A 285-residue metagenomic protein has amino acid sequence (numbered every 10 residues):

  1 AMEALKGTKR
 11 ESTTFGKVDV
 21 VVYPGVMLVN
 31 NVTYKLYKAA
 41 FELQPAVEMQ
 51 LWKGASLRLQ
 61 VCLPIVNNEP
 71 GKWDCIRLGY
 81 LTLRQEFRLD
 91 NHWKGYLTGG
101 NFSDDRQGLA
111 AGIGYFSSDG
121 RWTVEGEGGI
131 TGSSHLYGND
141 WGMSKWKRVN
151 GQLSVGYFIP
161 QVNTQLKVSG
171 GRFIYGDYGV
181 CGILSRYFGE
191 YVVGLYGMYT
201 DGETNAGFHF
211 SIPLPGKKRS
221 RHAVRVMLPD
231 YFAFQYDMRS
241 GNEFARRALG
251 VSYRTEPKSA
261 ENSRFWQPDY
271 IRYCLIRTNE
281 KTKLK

Functional and structural regions predicted by a protein language model:
A1-K9, T123, M143-S144, N150 (+2 more regions): Flexible, glycine-rich linker and terminal segments associated with outer-membrane beta-barrel/transport systems
A1-L83, S144, R277-K285: Outer-membrane beta-barrel initiation region
R10-D19, W52-R58, R88-K94, S118-V124 (+2 more regions): Short loop/turn motifs that connect adjacent beta-strands in outer-membrane beta-barrel proteins
V20-T33, L57-N67, L83-Q85, D90-F102 (+6 more regions): Transmembrane beta-strand segments that form the barrel wall of outer-membrane beta-barrel proteins
N31-A40, L51-K53, I65-L78, G99-L109 (+5 more regions): Solvent-exposed loop/turn segments connecting transmembrane beta-strands in outer-membrane beta-barrel proteins
F41-W52, C75-L89, L109-G128, V149-I159 (+2 more regions): Feature captures outer-membrane beta-barrel proteins of Gram-negative bacteria and organelles
